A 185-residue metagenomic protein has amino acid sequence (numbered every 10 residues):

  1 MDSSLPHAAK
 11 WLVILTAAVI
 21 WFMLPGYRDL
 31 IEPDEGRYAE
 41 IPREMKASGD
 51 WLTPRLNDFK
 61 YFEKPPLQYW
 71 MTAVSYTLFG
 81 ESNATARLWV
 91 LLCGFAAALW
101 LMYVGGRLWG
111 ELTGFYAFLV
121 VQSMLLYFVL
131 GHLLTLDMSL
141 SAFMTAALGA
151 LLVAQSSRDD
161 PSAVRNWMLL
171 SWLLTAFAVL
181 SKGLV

Functional and structural regions predicted by a protein language model:
M1-V185: Membrane-integral, polyisoprenol-dependent glycosyltransferases of the GT-C/oligosaccharyltransferase superfamily
